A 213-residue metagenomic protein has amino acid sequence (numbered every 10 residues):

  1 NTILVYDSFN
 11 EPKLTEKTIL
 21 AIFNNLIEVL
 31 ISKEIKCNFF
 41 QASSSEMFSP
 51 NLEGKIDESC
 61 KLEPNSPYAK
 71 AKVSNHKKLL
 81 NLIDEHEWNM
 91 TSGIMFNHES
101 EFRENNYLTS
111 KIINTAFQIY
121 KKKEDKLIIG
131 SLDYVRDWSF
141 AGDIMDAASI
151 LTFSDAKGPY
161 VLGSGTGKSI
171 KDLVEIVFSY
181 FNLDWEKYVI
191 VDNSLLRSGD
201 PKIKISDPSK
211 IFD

Functional and structural regions predicted by a protein language model:
N1-H98: N-terminal Rossmann-like NAD(P)+-binding domain of SDR-like oxidoreductases, especially those catalyzing
I3-L4, R103, K168-S169: Short alpha-helical
L14, N97-E101, Y134-V135, L195-R197: Short histidine/acidic/glycine/proline-rich micro-motifs that form metal- and phosphate-coordinating active-site loops
F40, G54, T91, N106 (+3 more regions): Residues that recognize and position ribonucleotide moieties
C60, P64-A71, E101, N105-T109 (+1 more regions): The catalytic Tyr-centered alpha-helix of NAD(P)H-dependent dehydrogenases
P67, N75, N105, I170 (+1 more regions): Conserved donor sugar-nucleotide recognition element shared by glycan-biosynthetic enzymes
S110, T115-D213: C-terminal substrate-binding subdomain of Rossmann-fold SDR/epimerase-dehydratase oxidoreductases
